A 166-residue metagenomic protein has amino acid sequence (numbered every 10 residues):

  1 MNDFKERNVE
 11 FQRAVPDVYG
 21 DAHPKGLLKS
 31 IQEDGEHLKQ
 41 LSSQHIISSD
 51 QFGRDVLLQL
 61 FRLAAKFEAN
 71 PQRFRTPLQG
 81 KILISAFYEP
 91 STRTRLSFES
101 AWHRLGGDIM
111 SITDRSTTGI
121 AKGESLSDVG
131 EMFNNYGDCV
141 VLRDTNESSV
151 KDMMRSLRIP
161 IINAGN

Functional and structural regions predicted by a protein language model:
F4-L96: Positively charged, low-complexity intrinsically disordered leader regions
T76-N166: Phosphate/diphosphate ligand-binding glycine-rich loop within oxidoreductases
